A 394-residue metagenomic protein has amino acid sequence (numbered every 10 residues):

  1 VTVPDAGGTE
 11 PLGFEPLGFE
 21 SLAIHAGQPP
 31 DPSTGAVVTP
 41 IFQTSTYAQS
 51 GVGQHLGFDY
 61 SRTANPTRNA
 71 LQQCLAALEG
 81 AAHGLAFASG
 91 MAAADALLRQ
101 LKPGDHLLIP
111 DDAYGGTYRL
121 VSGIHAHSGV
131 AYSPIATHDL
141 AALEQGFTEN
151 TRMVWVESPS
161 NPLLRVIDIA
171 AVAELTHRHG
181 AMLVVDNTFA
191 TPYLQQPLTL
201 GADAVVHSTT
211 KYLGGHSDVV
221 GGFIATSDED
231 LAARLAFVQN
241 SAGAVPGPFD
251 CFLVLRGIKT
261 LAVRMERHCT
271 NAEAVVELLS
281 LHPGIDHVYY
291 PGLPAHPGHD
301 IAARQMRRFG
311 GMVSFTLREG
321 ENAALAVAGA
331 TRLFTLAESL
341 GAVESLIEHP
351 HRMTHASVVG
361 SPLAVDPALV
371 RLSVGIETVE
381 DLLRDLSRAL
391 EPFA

Functional and structural regions predicted by a protein language model:
V1-A6, L17, S122, E149-R152 (+3 more regions): PLP-dependent enzyme catalytic core of the Aspartate aminotransferase-like
T2-N65, L71-C74: N-terminal "arm"/small-domain region of PLP-dependent enzymes with the aminotransferase-like
G8, G13, H83-P283, Y289: Conserved PLP-enzyme active-site core in the AAT-like
G13-P16, E20, P66, A244 (+3 more regions): Positively charged, small/polar-rich N-terminal and surface patches that mediate targeting and assembly and bind
T46-D95, Q100, G116-G123: Conserved N-terminal alpha-helix of the aminotransferase class I/II PLP-enzyme fold
T46-Y47, T226-L231, I258, L317-N322: Short loop segments at secondary-structure junctions
L78, L279-P283, T331: Acidic-histidine catalytic/liganding microenvironments
H287-V370, V374, S387-R388: Conserved C-terminal alpha-helix-loop-beta "cap" of PLP-dependent enzymes that closes/shapes the active-site mouth
